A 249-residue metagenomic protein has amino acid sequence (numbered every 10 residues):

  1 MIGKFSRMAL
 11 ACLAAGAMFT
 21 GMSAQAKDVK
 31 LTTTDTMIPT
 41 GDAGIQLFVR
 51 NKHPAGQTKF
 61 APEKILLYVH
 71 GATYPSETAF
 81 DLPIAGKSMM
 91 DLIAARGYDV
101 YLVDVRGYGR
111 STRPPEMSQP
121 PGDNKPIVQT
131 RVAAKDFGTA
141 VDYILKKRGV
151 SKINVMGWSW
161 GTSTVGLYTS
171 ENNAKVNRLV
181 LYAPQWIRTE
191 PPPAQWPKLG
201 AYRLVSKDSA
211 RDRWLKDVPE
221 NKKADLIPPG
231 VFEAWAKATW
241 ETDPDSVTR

Functional and structural regions predicted by a protein language model:
M1-L10: Bacterial N-terminal signal peptides that target proteins for export
K27-A61: N-terminal cap/lid segment of alpha/beta-hydrolase-fold proteins
G56-L102: Short, surface-exposed "cap/lid" segments of acyl-processing enzymes
S76-A79, V103-K125: Glycine-rich "HGGG/HGxG" loop immediately N-terminal to the catalytic nucleophile of the alpha/beta-hydrolase
P121-R148: Alpha/beta-hydrolase active-site loop
R148-I187: Conserved hydrolase catalytic core segment
E190-R249: Alpha/beta-hydrolase
